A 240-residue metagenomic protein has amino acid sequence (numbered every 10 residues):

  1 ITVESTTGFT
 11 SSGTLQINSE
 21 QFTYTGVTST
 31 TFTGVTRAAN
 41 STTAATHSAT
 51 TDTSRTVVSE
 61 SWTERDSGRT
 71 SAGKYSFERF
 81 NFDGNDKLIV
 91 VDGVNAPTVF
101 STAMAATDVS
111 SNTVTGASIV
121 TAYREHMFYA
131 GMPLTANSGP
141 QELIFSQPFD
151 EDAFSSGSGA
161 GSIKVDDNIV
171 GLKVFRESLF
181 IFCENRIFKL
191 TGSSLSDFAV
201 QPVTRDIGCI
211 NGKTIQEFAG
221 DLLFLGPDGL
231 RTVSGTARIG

Functional and structural regions predicted by a protein language model:
E4-K74: Small/polar beta-strand repeat architecture
T56-G240: Recognizes the extracellular SEMA beta-propeller fold with strongest preference for semaphorin/plexin SEMA domains
